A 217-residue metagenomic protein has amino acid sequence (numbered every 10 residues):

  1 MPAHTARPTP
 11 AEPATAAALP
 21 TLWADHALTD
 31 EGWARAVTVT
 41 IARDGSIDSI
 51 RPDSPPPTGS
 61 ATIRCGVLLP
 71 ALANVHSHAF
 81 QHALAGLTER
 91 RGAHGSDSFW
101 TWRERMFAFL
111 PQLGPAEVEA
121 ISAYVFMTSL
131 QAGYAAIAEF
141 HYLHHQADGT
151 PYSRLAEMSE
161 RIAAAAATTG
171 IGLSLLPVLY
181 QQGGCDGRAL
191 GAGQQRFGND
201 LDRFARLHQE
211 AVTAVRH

Functional and structural regions predicted by a protein language model:
M1-P57, V67-L68: N-terminal metal-binding scaffold of metallo-dependent hydrolase/deaminase domains
D25, G45, C65, H76 (+3 more regions): Divalent metal-coordination and catalytic microenvironments
I50, H82-A83: Residues that scaffold the ATP/ADP-binding catalytic core of kinase and kinase-like folds
P70-H82: Histidine-centered catalytic micro-motifs
F80, H144-H145: Active-site environment of divalent metal-dependent phosphoester hydrolases
A83-A120, A147-L155, Q182-L201: Active-site gating loops and adjacent loop-to-helix segments of metal-dependent hydrolytic enzymes
E117-E139: Small-aliphatic-rich amphipathic alpha-helix that forms the alpha element of a beta-alpha
H145-H217: Metal-coordinating catalytic core of metallo-dependent amide/deamination hydrolases
